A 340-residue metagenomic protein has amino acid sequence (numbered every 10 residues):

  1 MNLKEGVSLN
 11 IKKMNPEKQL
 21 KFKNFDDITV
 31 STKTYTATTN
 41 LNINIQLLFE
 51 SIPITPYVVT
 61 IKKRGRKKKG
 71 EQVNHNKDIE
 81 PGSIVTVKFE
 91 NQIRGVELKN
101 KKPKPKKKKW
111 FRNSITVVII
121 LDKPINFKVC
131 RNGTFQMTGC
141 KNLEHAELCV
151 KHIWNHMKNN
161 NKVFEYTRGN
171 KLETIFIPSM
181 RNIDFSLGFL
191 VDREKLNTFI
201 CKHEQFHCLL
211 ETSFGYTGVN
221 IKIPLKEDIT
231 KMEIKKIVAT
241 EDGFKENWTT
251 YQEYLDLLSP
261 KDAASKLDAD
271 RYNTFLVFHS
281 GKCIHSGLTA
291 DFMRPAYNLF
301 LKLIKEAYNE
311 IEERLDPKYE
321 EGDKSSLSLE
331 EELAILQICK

Functional and structural regions predicted by a protein language model:
N2-K340: Intrinsically disordered, low-complexity polar/charged tails and linkers
